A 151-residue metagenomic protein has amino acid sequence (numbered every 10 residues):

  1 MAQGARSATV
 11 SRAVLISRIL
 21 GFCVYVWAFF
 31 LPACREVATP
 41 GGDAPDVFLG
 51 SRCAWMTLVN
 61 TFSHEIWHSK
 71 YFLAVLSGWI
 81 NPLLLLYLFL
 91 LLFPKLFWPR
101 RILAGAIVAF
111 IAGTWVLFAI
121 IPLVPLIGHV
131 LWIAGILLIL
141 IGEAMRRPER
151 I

Functional and structural regions predicted by a protein language model:
A2-I151: Compact integral membrane and secretory-pathway proteins
